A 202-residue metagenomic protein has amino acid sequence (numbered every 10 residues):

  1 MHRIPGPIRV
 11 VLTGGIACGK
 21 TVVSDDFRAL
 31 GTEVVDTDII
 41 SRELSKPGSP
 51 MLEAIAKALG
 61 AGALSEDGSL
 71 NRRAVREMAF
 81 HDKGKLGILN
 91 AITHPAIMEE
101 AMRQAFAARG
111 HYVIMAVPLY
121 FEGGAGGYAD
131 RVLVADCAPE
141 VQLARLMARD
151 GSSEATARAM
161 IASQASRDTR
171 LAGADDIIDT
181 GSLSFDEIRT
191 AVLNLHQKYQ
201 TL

Functional and structural regions predicted by a protein language model:
M1-I4, R103, A108-Y112, G126-A135 (+3 more regions): NTP-dependent small-molecule kinase module
M1-L70, T190-L193, Q197-L202: Glycine-rich phosphate-binding loop of ATP-dependent small-molecule kinases
G15, A58, M78, I92 (+2 more regions): Amphipathic alpha-helical segments that mediate coupling or scaffolding at interfaces
G19, D38, L89, I114 (+3 more regions): Residue-level signal for inorganic ion chemistry
I39-H111: ATP-dependent small-molecule kinase phosphotransfer cores that center on conserved nucleotide phosphate-binding segments
Y112-L119: Switch II (G3) loop of P-loop NTPases
E122-G124: Charged, compositionally biased, marginally structured helical/coil segments
